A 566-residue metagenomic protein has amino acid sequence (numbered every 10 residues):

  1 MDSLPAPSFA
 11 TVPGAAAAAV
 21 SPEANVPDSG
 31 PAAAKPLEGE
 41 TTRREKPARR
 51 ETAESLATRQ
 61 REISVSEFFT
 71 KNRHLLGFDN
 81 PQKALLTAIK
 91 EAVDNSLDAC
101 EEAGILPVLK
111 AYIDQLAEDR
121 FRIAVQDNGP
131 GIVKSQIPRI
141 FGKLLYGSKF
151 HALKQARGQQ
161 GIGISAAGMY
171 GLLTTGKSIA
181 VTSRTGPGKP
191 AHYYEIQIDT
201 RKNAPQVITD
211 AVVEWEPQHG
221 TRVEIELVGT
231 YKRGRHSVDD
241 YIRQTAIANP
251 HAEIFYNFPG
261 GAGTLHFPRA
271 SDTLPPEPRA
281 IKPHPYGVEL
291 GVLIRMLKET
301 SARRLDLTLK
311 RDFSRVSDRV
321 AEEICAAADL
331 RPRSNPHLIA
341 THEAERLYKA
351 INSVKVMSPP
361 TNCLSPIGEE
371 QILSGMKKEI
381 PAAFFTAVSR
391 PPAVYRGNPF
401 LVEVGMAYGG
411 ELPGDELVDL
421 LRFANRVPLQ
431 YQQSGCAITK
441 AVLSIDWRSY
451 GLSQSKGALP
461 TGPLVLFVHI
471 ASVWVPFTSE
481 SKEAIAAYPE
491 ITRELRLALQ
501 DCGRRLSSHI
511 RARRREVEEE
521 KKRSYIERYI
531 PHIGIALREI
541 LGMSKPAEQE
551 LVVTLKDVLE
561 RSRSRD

Functional and structural regions predicted by a protein language model:
D2-L4, F9-A10, P22-G30, A53 (+6 more regions): GHKL-type ATPase core
Q82-A111, G163-Y170: Conserved ATP-binding N-box helix of the HATPase_c
D114-I123: Short beta-strand-loop-beta element adjacent to the nucleotide/active-site pocket used for signaling
D127: Acidic ATP/Mg2+-coordinating residue in the GHKL
G131-V133: A short glycine-centered beta->alpha linker in the GHKL/HATPase_c
T264-G291, K298, V320-E323, L330-R333 (+1 more regions): GHKL/Bergerat-fold ATPase module
V292, D312-R315, L347, S358-W447 (+3 more regions): Charge-rich (often acidic), low-complexity intrinsically disordered regions concentrated in mid-to-C-terminal segments
S301, L305-A327: Helix-hairpin-helix
